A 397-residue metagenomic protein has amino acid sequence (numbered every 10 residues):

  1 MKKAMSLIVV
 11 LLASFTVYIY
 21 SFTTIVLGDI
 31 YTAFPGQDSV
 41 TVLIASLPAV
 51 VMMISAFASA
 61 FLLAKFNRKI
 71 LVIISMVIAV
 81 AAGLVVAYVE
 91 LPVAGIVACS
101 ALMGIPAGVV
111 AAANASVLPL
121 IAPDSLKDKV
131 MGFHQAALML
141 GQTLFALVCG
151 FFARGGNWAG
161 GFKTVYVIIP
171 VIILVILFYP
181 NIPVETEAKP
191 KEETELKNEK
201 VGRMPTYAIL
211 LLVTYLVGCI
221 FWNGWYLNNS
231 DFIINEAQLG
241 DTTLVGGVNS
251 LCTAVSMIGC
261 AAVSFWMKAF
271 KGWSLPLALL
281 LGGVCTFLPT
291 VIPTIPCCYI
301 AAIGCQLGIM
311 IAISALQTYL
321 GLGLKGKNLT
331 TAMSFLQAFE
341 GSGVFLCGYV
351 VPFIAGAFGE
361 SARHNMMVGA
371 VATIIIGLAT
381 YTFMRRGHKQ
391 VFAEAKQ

Functional and structural regions predicted by a protein language model:
M5, L11-G36, W225-S230: Extracytoplasmic
T24, Y207-N249: Extracytoplasmic gate region of multi-pass secondary transporters
I54-E90: Conserved MFS/SLC helix-loop-helix module at the cytosolic interface between two early adjacent transmembrane helices
A101-A137: Cytoplasmic helix-loop-helix junction between adjacent transmembrane helices in 12-TM secondary transporters
F133-P180: Helix-loop-helix hairpin linking two adjacent transmembrane segments in secondary transporters
G161-L177, N365-T382: Symmetry-related core transmembrane helices of the 12-TM Major Facilitator Superfamily/SLC fold
W273-L316: C-terminal transmembrane helical hairpin of 12-TM major facilitator-type secondary transporters
L324-G359: A late C-terminal transmembrane helix in Major Facilitator Superfamily
